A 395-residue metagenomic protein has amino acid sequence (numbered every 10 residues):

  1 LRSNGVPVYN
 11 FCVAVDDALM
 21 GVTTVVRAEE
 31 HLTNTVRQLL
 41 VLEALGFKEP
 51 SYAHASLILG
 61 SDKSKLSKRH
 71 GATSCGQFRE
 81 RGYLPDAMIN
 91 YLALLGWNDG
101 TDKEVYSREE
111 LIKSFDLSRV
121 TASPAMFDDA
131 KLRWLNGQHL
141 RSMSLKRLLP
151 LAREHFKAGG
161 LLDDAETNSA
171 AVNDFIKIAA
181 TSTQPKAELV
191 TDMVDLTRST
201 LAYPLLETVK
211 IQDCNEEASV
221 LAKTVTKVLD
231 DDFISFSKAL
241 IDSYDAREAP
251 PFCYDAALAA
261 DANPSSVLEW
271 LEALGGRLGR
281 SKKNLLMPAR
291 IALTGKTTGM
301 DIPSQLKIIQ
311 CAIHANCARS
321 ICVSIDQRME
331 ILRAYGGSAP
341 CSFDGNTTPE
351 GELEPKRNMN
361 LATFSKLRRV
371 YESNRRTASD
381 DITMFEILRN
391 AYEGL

Functional and structural regions predicted by a protein language model:
L1-H54, L59-L66, S74, D99 (+4 more regions): Active-site cores that bind ATP or allylic diphosphates and position pyrophosphate for catalysis
M20-V25, T73, W270-L274, P303-I308: Glycine- and acidic
A28, F78, A122, G275 (+1 more regions): Short, charged/polar micro-motifs that form catalytic or ligand-binding hotspots
T33, L45-E207, T294-G394: Catalytic adenosine-cofactor/nucleotide-binding cores of aminoacyl-tRNA synthetases and other
R37, T73, A87, S266 (+1 more regions): Short Gly/charged-rich anion-binding patches and loops
L145-L278: Small-residue-rich helix-loop
Y254, A262-S266, K283-L286, M300-L306: A glycine-biased, small/acidic residue-tolerant capping/turn segment at secondary-structure junctions
A289: Hydrophobic, well-ordered secondary-structure elements that form the walls of internal hydrophobic environments
